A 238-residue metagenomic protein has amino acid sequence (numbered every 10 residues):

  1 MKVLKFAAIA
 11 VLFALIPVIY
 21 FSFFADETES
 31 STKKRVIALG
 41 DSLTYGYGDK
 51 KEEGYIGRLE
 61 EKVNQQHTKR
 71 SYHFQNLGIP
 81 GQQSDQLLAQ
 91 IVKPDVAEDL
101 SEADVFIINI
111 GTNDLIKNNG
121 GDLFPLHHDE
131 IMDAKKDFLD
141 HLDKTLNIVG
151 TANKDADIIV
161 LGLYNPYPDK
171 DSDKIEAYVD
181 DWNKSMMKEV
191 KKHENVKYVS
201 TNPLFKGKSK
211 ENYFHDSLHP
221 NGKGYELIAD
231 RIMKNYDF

Functional and structural regions predicted by a protein language model:
A7-Y20: Hydrophobic membrane-insertion alpha-helices, especially the h-region of bacterial N-terminal signal peptides
F24-P80, D95-E98: Serine-esterase "nucleophile elbow" of acetyl-processing enzymes
V36-A38, H73-G78, D104-N109, D157-G162 (+1 more regions): Structural recognition of the beta-strand scaffold that forms the well-ordered cores of secreted hydrolase catalytic
I79-S84, L115, D122-F138, K170-D173: Surface-exposed cleft-lining segments at the edges of enzyme active sites
A89-D133: Oxyanion-hole/transition-state-stabilizing segment in secreted/luminal serine hydrolases and related acyltransferases
L146-V179: Active-site segments of SGNH/GDSL-like serine hydrolases that catalyze O-acetyl group transfer/hydrolysis on lipids
P166-T201: Substrate-gating cap/lid alpha-helix
H215-F238: Histidine-centered active-site loop/cap adjacent to the catalytic His in serine esterases/O-acetyl transfer systems
